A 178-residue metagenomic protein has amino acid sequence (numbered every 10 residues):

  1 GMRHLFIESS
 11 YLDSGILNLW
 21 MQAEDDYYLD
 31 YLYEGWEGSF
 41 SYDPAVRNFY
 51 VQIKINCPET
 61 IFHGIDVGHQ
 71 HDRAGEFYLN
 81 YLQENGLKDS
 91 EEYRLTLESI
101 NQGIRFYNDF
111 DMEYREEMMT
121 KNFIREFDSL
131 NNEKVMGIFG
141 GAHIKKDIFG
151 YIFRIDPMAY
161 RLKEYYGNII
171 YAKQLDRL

Functional and structural regions predicted by a protein language model:
G1-L178: Compositional signal for N-terminal targeting/processing segments
